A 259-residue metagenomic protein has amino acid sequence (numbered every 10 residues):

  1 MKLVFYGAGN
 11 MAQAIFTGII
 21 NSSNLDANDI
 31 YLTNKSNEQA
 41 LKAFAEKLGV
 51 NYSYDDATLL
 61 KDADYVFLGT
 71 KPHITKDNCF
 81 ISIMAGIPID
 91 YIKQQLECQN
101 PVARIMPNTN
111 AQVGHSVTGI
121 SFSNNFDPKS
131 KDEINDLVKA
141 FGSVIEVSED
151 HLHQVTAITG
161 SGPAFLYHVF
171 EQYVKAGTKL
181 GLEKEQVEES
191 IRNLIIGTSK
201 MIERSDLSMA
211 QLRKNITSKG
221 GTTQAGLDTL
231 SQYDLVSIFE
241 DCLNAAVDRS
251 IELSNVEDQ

Functional and structural regions predicted by a protein language model:
M1-Y54, K61-Y65, H115-S116, T178-K179: NAD(P)+-binding Rossmann beta1-loop-alpha1 motif at the extreme N-terminus of oxidoreductases
I30, L41, L59, E183-S190 (+2 more regions): Small-residue helix-packing motif on alpha-helices
N34, Y54, R104-P107, S148-E149: Short loop/edge segments at beta-strand edges and connector loops that shape dinucleotide/nucleotide cofactor-binding
K47-L48, D56-I120: Rossmann-like NAD(P)(H) cofactor-binding subdomain of soluble oxidoreductases
Y91, Q95-P101, V117-Q154, Y167-R204 (+1 more regions): Internal alpha-helical scaffold of NAD(P)-dependent oxidoreductase catalytic cores
V102-A103, L152-A157, M209-K214: Short pre-catalytic strand/loop immediately N-terminal to key active-site residues, enriched for Gly-Thr
R192, I196-Q259: NAD(P)-dependent Rossmann-like dehydrogenase/reductase catalytic/cofactor-binding core
